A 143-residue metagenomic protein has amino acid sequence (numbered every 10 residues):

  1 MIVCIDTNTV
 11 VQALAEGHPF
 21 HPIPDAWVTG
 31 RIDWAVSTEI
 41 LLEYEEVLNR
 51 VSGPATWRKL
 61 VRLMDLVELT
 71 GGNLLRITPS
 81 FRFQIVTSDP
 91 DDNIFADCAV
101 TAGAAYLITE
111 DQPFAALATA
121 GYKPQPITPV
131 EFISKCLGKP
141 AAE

Functional and structural regions predicted by a protein language model:
M1-V36: Short, well-structured N-terminal submotif of metal-dependent ribonuclease cores
I2, D33, Y106, P124-Q125: A residue-level structural signature of the nucleotidyltransferase/glycosyltransferase Rossmann-like core
V10, I40, P113-F114: Alpha-helix capping/helix-boundary segments
G17-F20, D25, N49-R50, G121-P124: Short, glycine/charged-enriched secondary-structure capping and boundary segments
A26-R31, A35-R82: PIN-domain endoribonuclease scaffold, especially VapC-family toxins
G72-L107, Q112, A116: Active-site neighborhoods of divalent-metal-dependent phosphate/nucleic-acid chemistry enzymes
Q84, G103-A105, Q112-E143: Acidic, PIN/NYN-like endoribonuclease modules and their adjacent C-terminal/linker elements
